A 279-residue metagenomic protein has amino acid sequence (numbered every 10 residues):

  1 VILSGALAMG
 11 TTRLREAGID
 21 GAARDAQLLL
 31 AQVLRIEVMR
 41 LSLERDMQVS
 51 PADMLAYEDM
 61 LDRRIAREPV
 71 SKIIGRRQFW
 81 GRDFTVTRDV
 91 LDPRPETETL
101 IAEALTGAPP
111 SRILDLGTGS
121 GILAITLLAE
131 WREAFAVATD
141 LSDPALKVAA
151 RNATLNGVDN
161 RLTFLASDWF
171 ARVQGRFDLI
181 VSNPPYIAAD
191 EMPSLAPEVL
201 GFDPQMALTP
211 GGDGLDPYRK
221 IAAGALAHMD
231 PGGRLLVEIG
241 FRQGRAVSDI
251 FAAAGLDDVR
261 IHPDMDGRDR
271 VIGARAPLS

Functional and structural regions predicted by a protein language model:
V1-S42, V49: Non-catalytic accessory regions of SAM-dependent methyltransferases
L28-G107: Conserved AdoMet
L29, R67, T97, L123 (+6 more regions): Residue-level signal for inorganic ion chemistry
D92-S194: Conserved SAM/SAH cofactor-binding pocket of Class I
V158, D203, M229-P231: Helix-to-beta-strand junctions that scaffold the AdoMet/dcAdoMet cofactor pocket in Class I SAM-dependent enzymes
Y186, R275-L278: C-terminal beta-strand of the catalytic ATP-binding
Y186-P217: Mobile active-site "lid"/loop adjacent to the S-adenosyl-L-methionine
G212-A276: Conserved Class I SAM-dependent methyltransferase catalytic core
